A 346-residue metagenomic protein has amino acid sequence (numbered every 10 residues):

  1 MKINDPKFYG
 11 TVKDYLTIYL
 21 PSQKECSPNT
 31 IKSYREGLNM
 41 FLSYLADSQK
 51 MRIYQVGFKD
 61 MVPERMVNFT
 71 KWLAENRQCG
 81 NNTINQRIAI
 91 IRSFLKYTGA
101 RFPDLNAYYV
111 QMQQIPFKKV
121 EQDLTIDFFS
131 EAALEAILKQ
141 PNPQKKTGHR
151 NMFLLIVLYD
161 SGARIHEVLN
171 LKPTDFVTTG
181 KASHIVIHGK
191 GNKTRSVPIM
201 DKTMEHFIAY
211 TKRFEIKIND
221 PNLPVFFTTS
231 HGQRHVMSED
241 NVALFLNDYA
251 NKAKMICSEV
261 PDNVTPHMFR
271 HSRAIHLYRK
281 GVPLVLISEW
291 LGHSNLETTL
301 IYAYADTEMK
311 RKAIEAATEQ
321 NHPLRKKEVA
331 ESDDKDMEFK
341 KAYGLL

Functional and structural regions predicted by a protein language model:
M1-L346: Conserved catalytic core of the tyrosine transesterase superfamily
